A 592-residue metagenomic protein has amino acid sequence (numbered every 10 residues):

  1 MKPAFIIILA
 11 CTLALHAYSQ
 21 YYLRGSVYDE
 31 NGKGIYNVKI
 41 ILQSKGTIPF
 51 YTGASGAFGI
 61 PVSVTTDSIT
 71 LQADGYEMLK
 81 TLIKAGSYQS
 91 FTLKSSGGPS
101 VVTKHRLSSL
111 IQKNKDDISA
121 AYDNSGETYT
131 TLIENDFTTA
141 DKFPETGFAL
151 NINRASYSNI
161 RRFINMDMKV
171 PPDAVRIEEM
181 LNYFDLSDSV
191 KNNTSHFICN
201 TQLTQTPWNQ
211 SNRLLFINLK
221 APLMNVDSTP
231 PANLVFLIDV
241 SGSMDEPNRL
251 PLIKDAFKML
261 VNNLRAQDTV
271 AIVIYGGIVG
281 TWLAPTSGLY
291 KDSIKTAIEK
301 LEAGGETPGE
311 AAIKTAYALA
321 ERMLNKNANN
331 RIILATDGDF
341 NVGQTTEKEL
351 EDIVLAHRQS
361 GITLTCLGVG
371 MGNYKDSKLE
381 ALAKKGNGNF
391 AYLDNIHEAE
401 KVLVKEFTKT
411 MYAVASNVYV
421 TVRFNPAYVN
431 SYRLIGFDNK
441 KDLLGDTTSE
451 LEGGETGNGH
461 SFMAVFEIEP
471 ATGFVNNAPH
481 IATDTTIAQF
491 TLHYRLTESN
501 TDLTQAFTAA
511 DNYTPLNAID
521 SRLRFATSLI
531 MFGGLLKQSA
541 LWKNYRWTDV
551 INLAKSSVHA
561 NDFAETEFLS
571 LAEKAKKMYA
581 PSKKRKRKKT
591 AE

Functional and structural regions predicted by a protein language model:
Q20-Y36: Structural motif
G25, T52-I60, F91: Glycine-centered loop-to-beta-strand initiation motif
K33-I35, G59-D67, I83-A85, F462 (+1 more regions): Short Pro-Gly-centered beta-turn/loop motif in secreted/extracellular proteins
L42-K45, T70-L82, G86-S87, S95-G98: A short, solvent-exposed loop/turn motif at the edges and junctions of modular extracellular/periplasmic domains
G46-A57, T81: Short, acidic Ser/Thr/Gly-rich low-complexity loop/linker segments typical of extracellular and cell-surface proteins
T65-G75, Y157-N165, A383: A short, solvent-exposed beta-strand micro-motif common in secreted/extracellular proteins
T139-K142, T146, R154-R161, Y412-S416 (+3 more regions): Long, acidic serine/threonine- and proline-rich intrinsically disordered regions
F197-V418, A471-A482, S499, A564 (+1 more regions): Exposed acidic/Ser/Thr-rich ligand/metal-binding surfaces
